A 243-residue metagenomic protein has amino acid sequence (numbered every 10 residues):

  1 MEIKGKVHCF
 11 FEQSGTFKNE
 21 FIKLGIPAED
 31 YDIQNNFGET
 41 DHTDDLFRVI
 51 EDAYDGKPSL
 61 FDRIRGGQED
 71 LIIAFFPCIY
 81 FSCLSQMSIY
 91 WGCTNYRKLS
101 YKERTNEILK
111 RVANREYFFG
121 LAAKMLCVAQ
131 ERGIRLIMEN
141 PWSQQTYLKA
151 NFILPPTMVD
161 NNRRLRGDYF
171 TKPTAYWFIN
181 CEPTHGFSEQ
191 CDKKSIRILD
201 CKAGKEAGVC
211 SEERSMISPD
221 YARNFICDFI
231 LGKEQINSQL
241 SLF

Functional and structural regions predicted by a protein language model:
M1-F243: Conserved active-site and SAM-binding loop architecture of S-adenosyl-L-methionine-dependent nucleic-acid
